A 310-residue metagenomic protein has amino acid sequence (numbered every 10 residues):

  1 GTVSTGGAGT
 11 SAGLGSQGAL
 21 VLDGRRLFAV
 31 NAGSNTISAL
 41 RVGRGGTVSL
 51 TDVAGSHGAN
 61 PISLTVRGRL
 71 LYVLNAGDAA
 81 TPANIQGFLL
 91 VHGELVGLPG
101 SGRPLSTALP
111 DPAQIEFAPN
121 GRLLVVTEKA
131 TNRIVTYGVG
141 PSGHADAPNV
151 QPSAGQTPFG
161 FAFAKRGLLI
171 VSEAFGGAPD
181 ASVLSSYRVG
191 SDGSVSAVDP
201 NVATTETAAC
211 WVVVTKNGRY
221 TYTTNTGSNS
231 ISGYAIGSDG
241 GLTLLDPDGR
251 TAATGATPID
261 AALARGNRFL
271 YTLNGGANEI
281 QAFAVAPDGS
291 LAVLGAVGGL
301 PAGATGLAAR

Functional and structural regions predicted by a protein language model:
G1-S11, S49-G55, P99-S106, D146-P152 (+3 more regions): A short beta-strand motif characteristic of beta-propeller blades
A8-G24, S56-L70, P104-L123, S153-G177 (+4 more regions): Beta-rich, blade/repeat-based domains predominating in secreted/periplasmic proteins but also intracellular
A29, V73, V125-V126, I170-S172 (+2 more regions): Residue position within the beta-strands of beta-propeller blades
A32-G33, V42, A76-D78, L90 (+8 more regions): Short loop/turn segments immediately following the C-termini of beta-strands
T36-S38, T81-Q86, R133-T136, P179-S185 (+2 more regions): Structural motif
L40-T47, G87-V96, Y137-H144, S186-S194 (+2 more regions): Short loop/turn segments immediately following beta-strands, especially the blade-tip and inter-blade linker loops
G45-Q114, A118: Asp-box/WD-like beta-propeller blade repeats and closely related beta-sheet repeat scaffolds
G275-R310: Blade-level signature of beta-propeller repeat domains, shared across WD40, Kelch, NHL, RCC1 and BNR/Asp-box propellers
